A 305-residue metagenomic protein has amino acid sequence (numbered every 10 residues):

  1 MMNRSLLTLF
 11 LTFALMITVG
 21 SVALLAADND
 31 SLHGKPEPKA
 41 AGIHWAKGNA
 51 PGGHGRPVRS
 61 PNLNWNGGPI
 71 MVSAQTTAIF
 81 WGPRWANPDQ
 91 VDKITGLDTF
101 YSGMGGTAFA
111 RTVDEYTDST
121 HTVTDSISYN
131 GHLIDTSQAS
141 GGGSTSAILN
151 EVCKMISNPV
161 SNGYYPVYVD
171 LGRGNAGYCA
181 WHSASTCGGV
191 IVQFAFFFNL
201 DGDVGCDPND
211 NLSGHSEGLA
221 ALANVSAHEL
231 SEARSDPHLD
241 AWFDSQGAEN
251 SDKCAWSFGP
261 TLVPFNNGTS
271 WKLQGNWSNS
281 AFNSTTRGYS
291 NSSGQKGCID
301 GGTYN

Functional and structural regions predicted by a protein language model:
M1-F10: Bacterial N-terminal signal peptides that target proteins for export
F10-G20: Bacterial N-terminal signal peptides
A23-N64, S102-T112: N-terminal zymogen propeptides
V72-T77, V160-Y165, V190-Q193, L219: Loop/turn elements at helix/coil->beta-strand transitions in domains of secreted/extracellular proteins
R84-I134: Active-site-surrounding "flap" and adjacent substrate/cofactor-binding loops of secreted or lumenal enzymes, prototyped
H121-G188: Active-site-proximal segments of metallohydrolase catalytic domains
Y178-A220, D236-N305: Metalloprotease/metallohydrolase-associated module, dominated by Zn2+-dependent proteases
N224-D236: Active-site recognition of the HExxH zinc-binding catalytic motif
